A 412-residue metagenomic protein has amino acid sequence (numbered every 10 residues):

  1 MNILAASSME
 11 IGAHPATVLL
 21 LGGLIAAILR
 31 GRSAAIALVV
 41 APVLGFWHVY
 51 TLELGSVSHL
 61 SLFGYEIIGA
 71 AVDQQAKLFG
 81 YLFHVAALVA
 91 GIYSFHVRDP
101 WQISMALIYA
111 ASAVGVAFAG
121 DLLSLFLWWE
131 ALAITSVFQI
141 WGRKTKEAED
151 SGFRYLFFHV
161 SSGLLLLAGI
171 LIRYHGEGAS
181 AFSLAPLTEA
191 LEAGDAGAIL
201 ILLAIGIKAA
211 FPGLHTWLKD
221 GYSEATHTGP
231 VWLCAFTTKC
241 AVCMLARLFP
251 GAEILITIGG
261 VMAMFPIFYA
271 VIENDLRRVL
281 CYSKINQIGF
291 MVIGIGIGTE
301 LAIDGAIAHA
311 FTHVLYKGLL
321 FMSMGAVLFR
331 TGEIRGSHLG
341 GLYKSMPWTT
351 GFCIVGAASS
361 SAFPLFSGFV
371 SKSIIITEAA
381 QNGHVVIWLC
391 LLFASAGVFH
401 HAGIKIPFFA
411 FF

Functional and structural regions predicted by a protein language model:
M1-S104, G178-E189, T216: Transmembrane helix-loop-helix hairpins at membrane boundaries of multipass inner-membrane proteins
L19-L20, V39-A41, L127, A168 (+1 more regions): Hydrophobic mid-bilayer segments of alpha-helices in multi-pass membrane transport proteins, especially secondary
V89-P100, I108-L125, T135-F412: Hydrophobic transmembrane alpha-helices and their helix-loop junctions in integral membrane proteins
